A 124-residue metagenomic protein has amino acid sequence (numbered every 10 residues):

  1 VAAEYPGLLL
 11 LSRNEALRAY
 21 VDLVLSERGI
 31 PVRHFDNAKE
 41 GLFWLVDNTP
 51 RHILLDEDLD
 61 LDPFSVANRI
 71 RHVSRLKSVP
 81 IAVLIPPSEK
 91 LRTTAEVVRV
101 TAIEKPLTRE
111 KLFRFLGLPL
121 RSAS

Functional and structural regions predicted by a protein language model:
V1-D22, R28, R33, K39 (+4 more regions): Non-catalytic signal-transmission and effector/linker regions of two-component phosphorelay proteins
L23-E27, W44, T94: Alpha-helical interaction/dimerization surfaces of two-component signaling modules
R28, K77, E96-R99: Short, structured coil segments at secondary-structure junctions
D36-F43, P63: Helix N-cap/capping motif at the beta->alpha junctions
V46-N48, R71-S78: Conserved phosphotransfer cores of two-component systems
R51, L55-H72: Conserved phosphotransfer microenvironments
L61-S65, I85-K105, R109-E110, R114: Alpha4 helix (beta4-alpha4-beta5 surface) of REC/receiver domains from two-component response regulators
